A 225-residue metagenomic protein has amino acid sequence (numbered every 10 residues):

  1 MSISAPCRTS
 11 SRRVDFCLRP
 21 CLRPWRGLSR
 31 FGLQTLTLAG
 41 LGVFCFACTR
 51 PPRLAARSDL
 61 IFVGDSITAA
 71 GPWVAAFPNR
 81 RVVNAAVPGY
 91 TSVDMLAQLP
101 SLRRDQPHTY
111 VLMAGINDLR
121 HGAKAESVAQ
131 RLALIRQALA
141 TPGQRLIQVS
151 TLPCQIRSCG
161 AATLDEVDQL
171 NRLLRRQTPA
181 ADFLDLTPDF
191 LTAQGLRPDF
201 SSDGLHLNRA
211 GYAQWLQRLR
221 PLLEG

Functional and structural regions predicted by a protein language model:
R13-C17, C21, W25-L38: N-terminal export leaders
F44-T109: Serine-esterase "nucleophile elbow" of acetyl-processing enzymes
V63-S66, A85-P88, M113-I116, V149-P153 (+1 more regions): Active-site-proximal beta-strand/loop segments in catalytic clefts of secreted hydrolases
N84-A86, I116-E126, Q155-A162, D203-G204: Surface-exposed cleft-lining segments at the edges of enzyme active sites
V111-I116, A129-L152: Conserved, well-ordered alpha-helix/loop/beta-strand core segments that scaffold catalytic motifs
A125-L134, T163-N171: Charged helix-capping and loop-helix junction motifs
P153-G225: Catalytic His-Asp segment of secreted/periplasmic serine-dependent ester chemistry enzymes
